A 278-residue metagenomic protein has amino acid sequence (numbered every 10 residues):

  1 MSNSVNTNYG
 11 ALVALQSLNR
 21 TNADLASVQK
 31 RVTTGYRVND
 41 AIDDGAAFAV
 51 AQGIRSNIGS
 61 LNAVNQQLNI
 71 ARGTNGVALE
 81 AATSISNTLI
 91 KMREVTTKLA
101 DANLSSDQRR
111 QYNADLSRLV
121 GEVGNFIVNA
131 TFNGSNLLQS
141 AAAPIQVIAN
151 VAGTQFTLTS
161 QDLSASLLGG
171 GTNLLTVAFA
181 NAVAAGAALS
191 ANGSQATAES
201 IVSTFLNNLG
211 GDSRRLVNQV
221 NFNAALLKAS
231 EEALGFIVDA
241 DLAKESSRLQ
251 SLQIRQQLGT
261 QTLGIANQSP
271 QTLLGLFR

Functional and structural regions predicted by a protein language model:
M1-R278: Primary detection of the long, small/polar-rich alpha-helical "axial" segments characteristic of bacterial flagellar
